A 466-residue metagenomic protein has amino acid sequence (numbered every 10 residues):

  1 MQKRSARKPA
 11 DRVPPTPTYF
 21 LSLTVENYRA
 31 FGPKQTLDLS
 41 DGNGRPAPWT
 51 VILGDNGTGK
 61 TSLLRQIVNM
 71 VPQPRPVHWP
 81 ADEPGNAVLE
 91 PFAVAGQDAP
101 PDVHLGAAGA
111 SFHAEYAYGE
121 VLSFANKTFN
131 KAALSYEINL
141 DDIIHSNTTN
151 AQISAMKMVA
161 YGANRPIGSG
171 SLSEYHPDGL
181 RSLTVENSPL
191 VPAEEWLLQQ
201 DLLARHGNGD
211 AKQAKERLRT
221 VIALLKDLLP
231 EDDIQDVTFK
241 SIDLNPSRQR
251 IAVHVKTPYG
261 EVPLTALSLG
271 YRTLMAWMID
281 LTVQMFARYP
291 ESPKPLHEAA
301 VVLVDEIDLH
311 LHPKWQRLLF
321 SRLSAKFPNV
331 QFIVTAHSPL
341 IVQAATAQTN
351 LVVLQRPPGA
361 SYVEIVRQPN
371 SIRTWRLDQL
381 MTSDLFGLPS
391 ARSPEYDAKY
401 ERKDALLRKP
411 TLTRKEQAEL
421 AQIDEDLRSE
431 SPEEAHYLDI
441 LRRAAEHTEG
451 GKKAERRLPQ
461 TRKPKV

Functional and structural regions predicted by a protein language model:
Q2-Y19, V185-H297: Extended helical coiled-coil dimerization/tether regions that scaffold and oligomerize large DNA-maintenance assemblies
S5-V68, S324: Pre-Walker A-like glycine/lysine-rich segment at the N-terminus of P-loop NTPase domains
P15, A325-F327, L340-V466: RecA-like P-loop NTPase motor core
R45-A95, L269-V283, T335: Phosphate-binding glycine-rich loops of NTP-binding sites
R65-S135: Conserved P-loop NTP-binding catalytic core
K127-D232, S383-L385, Y400-D404: Coupling/switch segment of ABC-type P-loop NTPase heads
D305-E306: Walker B catalytic acidic pair
L309-P313, R317: Conserved D-loop-proximal element of ABC-family nucleotide-binding domains
